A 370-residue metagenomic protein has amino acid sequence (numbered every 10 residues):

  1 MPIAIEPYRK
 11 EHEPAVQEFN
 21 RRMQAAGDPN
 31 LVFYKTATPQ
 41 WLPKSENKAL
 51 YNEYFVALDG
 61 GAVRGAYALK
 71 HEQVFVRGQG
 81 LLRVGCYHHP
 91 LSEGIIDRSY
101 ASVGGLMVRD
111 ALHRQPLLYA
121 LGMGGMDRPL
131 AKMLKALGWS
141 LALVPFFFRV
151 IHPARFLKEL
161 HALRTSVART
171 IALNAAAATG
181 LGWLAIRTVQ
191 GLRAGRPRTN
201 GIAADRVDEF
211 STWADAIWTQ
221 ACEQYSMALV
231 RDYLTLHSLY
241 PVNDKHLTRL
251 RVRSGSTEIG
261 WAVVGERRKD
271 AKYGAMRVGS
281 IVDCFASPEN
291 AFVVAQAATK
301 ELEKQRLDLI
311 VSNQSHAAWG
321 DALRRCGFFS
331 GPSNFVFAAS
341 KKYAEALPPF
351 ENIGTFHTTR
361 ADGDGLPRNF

Functional and structural regions predicted by a protein language model:
M1-L58, G85-C86, E159-N174, A178-Y233 (+2 more regions): Short amphipathic alpha-helix that is part of the acyltransferase structural core
Y8-L121, V144-I151, S254-E289, S330-P332: Conserved donor-binding loop and adjoining core beta-sheet/short helix segment in diverse acyl/aminoacyl transferases
A25-D28, P116, S226, P241 (+1 more regions): Residue-level recognition of short, structured coil/turn motifs that connect secondary structure elements
G27-L31, R98, L229, L247 (+1 more regions): Secondary-structure transition/capping residues
T36, E53, H71, L118-G191 (+4 more regions): Active-site/acyl-donor-binding loops of N-acyltransferases
V103-G104, D232, V294-A295: Amphipathic coiled-coil/heptad-repeat helices and related helical stalk/stem segments that mediate oligomerization
L106-V108, T235, A297-A298: Short, hydrophobic/aromatic alpha-helical segments in well-folded domains
F210-E266: Non-catalytic interaction/regulatory modules that flank or connect domains
